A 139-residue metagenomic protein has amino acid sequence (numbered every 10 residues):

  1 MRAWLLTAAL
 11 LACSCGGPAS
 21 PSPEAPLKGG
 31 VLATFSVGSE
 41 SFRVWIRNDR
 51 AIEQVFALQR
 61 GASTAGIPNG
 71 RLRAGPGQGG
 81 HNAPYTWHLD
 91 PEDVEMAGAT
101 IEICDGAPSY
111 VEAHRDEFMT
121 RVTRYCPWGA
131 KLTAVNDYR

Functional and structural regions predicted by a protein language model:
M1-A8: Sec-dependent signal peptide recognition, specifically the positively charged N-region followed immediately by
L11-S14: C-terminal motif of bacterial Sec signal peptides marking the signal peptidase cleavage site
A19-R139: Function-determining sites in protein domains
